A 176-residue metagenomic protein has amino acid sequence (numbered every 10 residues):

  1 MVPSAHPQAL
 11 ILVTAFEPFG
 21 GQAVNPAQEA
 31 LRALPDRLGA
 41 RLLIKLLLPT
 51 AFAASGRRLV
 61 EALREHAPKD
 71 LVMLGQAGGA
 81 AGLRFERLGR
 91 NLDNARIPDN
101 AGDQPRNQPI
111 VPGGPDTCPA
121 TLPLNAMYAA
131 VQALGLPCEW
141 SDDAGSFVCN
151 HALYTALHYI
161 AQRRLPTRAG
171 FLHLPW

Functional and structural regions predicted by a protein language model:
M1-A144, L157-P166: N-terminal catalytic or cofactor-binding beta/alpha core of small enzyme domains
G75, E139-H151, F171-P175: Glycine-rich anion-binding loop/nest that anchors nucleotide
H151-W176: Active-site-adjacent mobile loop/cap segments within catalytic or ligand-binding domains
